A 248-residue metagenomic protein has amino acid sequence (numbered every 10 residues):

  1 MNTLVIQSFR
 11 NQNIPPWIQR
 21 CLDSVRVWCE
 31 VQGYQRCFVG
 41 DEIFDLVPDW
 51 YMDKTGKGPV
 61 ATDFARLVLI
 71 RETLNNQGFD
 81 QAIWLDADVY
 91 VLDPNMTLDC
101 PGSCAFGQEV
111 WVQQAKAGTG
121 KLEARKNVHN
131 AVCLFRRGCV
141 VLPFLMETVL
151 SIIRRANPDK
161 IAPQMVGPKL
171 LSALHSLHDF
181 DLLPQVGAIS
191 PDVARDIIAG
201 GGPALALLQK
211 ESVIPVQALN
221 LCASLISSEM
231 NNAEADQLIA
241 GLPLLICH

Functional and structural regions predicted by a protein language model:
M1-T62, Q77, R136-V140, A156-D159 (+3 more regions): N-terminal anchoring/stem segment of glycosyltransferases
L4-V5, D49-W50, L67, K121 (+1 more regions): Alpha-helical context
S8-R10, W17, V91-I197: Glycogenin-like
R36-V39, Q81-D86, A105-G107, L182-G187: A structural signal for short, well-ordered beta-strand segments and their strand-loop junctions that often border
K57-L69, C104-V112, F180-P191, P203-A218: Short, Lys/Arg-enriched charge-dense amphipathic segments
P59-Q114: GT-A fold catalytic core of metal-dependent nucleotide-sugar glycosyltransferases, centered on the diacidic
